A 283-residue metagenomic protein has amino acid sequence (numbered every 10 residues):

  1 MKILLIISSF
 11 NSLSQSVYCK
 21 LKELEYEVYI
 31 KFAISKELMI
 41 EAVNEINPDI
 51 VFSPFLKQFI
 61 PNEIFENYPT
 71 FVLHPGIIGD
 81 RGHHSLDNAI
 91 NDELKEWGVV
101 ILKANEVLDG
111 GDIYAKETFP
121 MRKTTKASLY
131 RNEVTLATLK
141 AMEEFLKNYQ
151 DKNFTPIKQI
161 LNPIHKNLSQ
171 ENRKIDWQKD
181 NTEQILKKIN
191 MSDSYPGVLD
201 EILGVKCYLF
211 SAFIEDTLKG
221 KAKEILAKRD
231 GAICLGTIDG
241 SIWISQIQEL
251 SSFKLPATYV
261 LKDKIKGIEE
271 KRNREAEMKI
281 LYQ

Functional and structural regions predicted by a protein language model:
K2, E106-G220, D230, A276-Q283: Active-site-proximal loop/hinge segments within enzyme catalytic domains
I3-C19: N-terminal beta1-alpha1 ligand-phosphate binding loop
I6-F10, F32-I34, P54-F55, N172 (+1 more regions): Structural motif
E27-E37: A short beta-strand-loop structural module common to alpha/beta enzyme folds
S35-A42, I46, I50-E106: Alpha-helical oligomerization interface recognition
V51, I101, M142, I185 (+1 more regions): A residue-level signal for conserved active-site and pocket-lining positions in enzyme catalytic cores
E215-I242: Low-complexity, glycine/alanine/valine/leucine- and proline-rich hydrophobic stretches
I238-Q283: Generic C-terminus detector
